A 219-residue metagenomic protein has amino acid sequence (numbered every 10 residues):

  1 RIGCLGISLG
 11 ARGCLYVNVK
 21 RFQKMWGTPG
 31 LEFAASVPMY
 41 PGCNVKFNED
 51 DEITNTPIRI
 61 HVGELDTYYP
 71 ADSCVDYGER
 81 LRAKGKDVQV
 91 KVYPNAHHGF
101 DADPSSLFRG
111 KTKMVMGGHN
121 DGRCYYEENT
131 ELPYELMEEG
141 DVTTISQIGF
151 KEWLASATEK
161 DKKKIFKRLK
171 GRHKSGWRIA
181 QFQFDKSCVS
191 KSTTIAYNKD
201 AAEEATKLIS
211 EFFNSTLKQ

Functional and structural regions predicted by a protein language model:
R1-T54: Primarily recognizes the serine-hydrolase "nucleophile elbow" in alpha/beta-hydrolase and SGNH/GDSL folds
I2, I58, V88: Hydrophobic anchor at the start of a short beta-strand that flanks the dinucleotide cofactor-binding loop
N18-F22, R82-K86, N214-K218: Sec-exported extracytoplasmic/periplasmic mature domains
F33, N55-P57, K84-K86: A short helix->loop->beta-strand "cap" motif at the edges of active sites that frequently abuts
R59-V62, Y93: Short beta-strand/loop motif that positions the catalytic acidic residue of the alpha/beta-hydrolase fold
T67-D76: Conserved alpha/beta-hydrolase "acid-adjacent" motif
Y77-L81: Basic phosphate/pyrophosphate-binding loop/patch that engages nucleotide-derived ligands
D87-Q219: C-terminal catalytic histidine-bearing segment of alpha/beta-hydrolase fold enzymes
